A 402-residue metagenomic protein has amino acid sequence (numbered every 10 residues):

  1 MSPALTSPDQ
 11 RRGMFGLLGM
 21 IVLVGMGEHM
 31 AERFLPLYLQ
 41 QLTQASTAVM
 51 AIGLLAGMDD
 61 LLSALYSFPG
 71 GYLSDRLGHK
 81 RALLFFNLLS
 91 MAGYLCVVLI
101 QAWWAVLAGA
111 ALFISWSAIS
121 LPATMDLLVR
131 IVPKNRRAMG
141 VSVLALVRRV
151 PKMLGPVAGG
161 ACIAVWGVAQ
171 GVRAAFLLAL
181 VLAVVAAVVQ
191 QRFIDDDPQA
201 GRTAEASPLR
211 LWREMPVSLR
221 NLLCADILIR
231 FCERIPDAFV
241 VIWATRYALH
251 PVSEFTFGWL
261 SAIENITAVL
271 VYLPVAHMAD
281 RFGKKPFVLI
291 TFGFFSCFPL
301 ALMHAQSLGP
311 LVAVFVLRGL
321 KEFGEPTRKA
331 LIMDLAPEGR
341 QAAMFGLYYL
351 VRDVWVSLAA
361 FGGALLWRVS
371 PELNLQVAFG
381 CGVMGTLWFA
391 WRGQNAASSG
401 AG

Functional and structural regions predicted by a protein language model:
M1-R11, D195-A225: Juxtamembrane intracellular "pre-TM" segments in multi-pass secondary transporters
A4-A64, S218-A262: Helix-loop boundary and gating motifs at the non-cytosolic
L37, Q41, L154-R173, I242 (+2 more regions): Transmembrane alpha-helix termini and helix-breaking/packing motifs in multi-pass membrane transporters
D60-F68, K152-M153, N265-L273, V356-S357: Residue-level signature of mid-helix packing/kink "hotspots" within the transmembrane helices of 12-pass Major
L65-Q101, A279-K285: Conserved MFS/SLC helix-loop-helix module at the cytosolic interface between two early adjacent transmembrane helices
R81-C96, L180, P286-A301, F379: Structural signature of the two symmetry-related core transmembrane helices
A111-R148, L331: Cytoplasmic helix-loop-helix junction between adjacent transmembrane helices in 12-TM secondary transporters
L180-A200, W388-G393: C-terminal membrane-cytosol helix-exit motif in multi-pass small-molecule transporters
